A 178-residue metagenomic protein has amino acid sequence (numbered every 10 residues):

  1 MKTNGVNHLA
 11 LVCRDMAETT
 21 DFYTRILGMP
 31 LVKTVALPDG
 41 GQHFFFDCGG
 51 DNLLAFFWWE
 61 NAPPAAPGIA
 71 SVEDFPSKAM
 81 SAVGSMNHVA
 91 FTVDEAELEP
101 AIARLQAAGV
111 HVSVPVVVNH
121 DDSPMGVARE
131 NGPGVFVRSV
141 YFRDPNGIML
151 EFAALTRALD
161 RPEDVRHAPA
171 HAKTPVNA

Functional and structural regions predicted by a protein language model:
T3-V6, M86: Core-facing hydrophobic residues within beta-strands of well-ordered domains
V12-P64: Core segments of cupin and vicinal oxygen chelate
M16-A17, P38, V72-P145, A168-A178: Vicinal oxygen chelate
G41, P63, D122-S123, L159: Generic structural signal for helix capping and beta-alpha/helix-loop junctions
D51, P145-G147: Glycine-centered tight beta-turn/hairpin loop motif at sheet-sheet or coil-to-beta transitions
A62-A65, A70-E73: Small-residue (glycine/proline)-centered packing/hinge motifs flanked by hydrophobic/aromatic residues
A65-P67, R157-H171: A short, polar/charged loop-to-alpha-helix boundary motif
